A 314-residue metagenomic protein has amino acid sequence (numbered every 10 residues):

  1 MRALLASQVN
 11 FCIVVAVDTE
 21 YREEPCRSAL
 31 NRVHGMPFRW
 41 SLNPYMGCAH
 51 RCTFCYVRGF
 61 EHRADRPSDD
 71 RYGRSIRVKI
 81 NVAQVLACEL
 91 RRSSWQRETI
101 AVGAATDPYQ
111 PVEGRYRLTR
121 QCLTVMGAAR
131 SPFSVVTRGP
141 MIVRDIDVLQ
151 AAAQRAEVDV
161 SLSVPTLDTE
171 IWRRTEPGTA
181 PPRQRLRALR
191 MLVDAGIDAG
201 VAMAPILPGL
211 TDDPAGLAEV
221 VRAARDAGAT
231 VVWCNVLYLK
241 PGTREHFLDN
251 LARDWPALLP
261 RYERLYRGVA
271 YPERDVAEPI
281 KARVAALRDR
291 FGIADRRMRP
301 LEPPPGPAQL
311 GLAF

Functional and structural regions predicted by a protein language model:
R2-L5, V9-P25, N31-R32, G209-F314: Auxiliary Fe-S-binding modules of radical SAM enzymes
V9-A49, T53-S161, P165-R173, P182-R190: Conserved Radical SAM active-site core
A104, T137, M203-P205, A270: Short glycine-centered, acidic/aromatic-flanked micro-motifs in structured strand/loop junctions that mark active-site
Y116, R120, T179-L186, P214-A218 (+2 more regions): Non-membrane alpha-helical structural segments and their capping/turn regions in soluble enzymes
G127, V193, R222-R225: Non-catalytic positions within long, well-ordered alpha-helices that form the structural scaffold/packing of enzyme
R130-S131, I197, A229: A structural motif
L167-T169, E176-G178, M191-D213, L237-L239: Conserved strand-turn element in the central/C-terminal portion of the radical SAM core barrel that lines
